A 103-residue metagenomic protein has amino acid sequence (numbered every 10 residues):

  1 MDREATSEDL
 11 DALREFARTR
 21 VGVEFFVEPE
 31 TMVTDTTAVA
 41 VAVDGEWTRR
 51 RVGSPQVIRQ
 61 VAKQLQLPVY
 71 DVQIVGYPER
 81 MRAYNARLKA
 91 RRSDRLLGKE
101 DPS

Functional and structural regions predicted by a protein language model:
M1-S103: Intrinsic disorder
